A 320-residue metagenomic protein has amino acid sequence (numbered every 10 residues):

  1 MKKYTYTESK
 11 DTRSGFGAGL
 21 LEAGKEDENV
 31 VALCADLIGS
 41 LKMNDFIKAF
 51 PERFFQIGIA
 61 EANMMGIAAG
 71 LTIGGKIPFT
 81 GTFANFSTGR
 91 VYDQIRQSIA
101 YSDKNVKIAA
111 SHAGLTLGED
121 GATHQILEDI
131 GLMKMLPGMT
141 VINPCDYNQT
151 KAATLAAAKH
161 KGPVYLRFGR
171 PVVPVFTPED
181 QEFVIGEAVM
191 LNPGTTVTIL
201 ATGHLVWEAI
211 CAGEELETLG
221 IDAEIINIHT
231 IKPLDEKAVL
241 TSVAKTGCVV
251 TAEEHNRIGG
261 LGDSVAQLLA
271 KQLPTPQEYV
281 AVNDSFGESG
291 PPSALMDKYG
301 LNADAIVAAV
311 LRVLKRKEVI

Functional and structural regions predicted by a protein language model:
M1-R167, V172, E182, E318: Thiamine diphosphate
R13-G15, E26-N29, L37-K48, L117-G118 (+1 more regions): Thiamine diphosphate
